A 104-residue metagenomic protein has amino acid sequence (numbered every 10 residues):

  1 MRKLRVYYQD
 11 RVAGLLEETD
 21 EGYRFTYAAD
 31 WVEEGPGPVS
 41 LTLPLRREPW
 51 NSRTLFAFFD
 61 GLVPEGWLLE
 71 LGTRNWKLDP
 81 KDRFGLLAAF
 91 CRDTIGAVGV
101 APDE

Functional and structural regions predicted by a protein language model:
M1-E104: Phosphate/dinucleotide-binding and metal-coordinating scaffold of catalytic cores in nucleotide-dependent enzymes
